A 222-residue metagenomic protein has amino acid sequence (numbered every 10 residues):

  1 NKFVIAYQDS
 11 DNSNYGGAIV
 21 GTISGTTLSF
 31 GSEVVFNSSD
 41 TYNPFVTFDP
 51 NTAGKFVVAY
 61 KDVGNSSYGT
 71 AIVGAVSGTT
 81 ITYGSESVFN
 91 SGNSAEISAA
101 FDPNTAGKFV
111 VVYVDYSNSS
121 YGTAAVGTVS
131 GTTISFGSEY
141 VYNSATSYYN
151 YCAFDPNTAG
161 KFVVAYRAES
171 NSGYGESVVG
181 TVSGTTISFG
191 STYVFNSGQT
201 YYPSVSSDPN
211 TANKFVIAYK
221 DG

Functional and structural regions predicted by a protein language model:
N1-G222: Extracellular, repeat-based ectodomains that mediate carbohydrate processing or recognition
